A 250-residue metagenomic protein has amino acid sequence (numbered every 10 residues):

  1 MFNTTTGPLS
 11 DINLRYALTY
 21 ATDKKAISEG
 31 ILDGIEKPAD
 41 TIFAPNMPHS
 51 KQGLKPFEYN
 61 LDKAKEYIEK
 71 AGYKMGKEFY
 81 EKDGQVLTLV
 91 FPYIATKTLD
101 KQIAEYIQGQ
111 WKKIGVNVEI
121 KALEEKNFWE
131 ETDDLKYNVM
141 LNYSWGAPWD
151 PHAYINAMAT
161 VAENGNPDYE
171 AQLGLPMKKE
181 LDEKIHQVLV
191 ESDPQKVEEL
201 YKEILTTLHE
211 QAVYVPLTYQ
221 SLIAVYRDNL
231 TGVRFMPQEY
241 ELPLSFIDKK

Functional and structural regions predicted by a protein language model:
M1, P8, A26-I31, K126-E163 (+1 more regions): Pocket-flanking alpha-helical
M1-D11, H49-Y67, G76-V86, E131-L135 (+2 more regions): Short, solvent-exposed loop/beta-turn-alpha elements that line the ligand-binding surface or hinge of extracytoplasmic
M1-N3, Y20, E29, D40-I42 (+4 more regions): Structural recognition of the beta-strand scaffold that forms the well-ordered cores of secreted hydrolase catalytic
T6-E29, K179-E198: Extended ligand-binding regions for polar small-molecule ligands
S10-G109, E203, D248-K249: Append "and occasionally in soluble cytosolic enzymes with long acidic Gly/Pro-rich linkers
A71-I94, M140-S144, V190-R227: Bilobed periplasmic-binding protein-like "clamshell/Venus-flytrap" ligand-binding domains
K74-P148, L222: Ligand/substrate-recognition segments at binding pockets and active sites
